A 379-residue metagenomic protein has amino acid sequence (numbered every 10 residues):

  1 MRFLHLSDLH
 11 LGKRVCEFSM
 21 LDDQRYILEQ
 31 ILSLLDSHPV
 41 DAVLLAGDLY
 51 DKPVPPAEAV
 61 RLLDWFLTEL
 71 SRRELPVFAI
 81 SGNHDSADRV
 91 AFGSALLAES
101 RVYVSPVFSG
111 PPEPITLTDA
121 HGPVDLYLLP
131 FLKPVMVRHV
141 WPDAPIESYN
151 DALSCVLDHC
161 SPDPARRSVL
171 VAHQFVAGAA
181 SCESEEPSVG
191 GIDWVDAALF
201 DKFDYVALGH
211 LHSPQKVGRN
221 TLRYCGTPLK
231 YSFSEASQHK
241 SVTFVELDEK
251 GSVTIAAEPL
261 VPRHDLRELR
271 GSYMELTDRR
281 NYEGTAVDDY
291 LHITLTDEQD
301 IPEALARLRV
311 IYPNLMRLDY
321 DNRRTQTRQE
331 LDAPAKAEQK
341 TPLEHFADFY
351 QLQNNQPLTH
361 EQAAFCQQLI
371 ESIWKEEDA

Functional and structural regions predicted by a protein language model:
M1-T68, R72, E361-S372, E376: N-terminal active-site segment of His-dependent metallophosphoesterases
D8, L28, V43, D48 (+8 more regions): Divalent metal-coordination and catalytic microenvironments
L35-P39, D119-H121, P162-A165, G284-A286: Glycine-rich phosphate-binding loop signature in dinucleotide/nucleotide-binding domains
S37, A42, L247-A379: Accessory, non-catalytic peripheral segments of nucleic-acid enzymes
P55, H84-K216: His/Asp/Glu-rich metal-coordinating catalytic cores of metallo-dependent phosphodiesterases/hydrolases acting on
R72-V77, R166: A short helix->loop->beta-strand "cap" motif at the edges of active sites that frequently abuts
P112-V124, L129, L222-V287: Binuclear metal-dependent phosphoesterase catalytic core
L199-H239: Acidic, glycine-rich loop-and-beta core segments that form the ion-binding/anion-interacting portion of active sites
